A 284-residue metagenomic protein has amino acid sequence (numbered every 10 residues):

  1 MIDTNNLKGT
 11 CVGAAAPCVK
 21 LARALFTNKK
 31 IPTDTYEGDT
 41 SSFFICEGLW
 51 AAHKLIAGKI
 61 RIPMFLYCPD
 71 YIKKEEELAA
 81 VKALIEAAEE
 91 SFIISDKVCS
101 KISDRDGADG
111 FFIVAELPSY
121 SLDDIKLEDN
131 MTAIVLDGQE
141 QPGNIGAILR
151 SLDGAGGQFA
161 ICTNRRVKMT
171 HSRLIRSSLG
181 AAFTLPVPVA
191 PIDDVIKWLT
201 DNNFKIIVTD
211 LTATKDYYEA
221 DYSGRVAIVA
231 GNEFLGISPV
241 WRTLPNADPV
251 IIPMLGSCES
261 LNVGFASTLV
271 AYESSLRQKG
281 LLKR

Functional and structural regions predicted by a protein language model:
M1-E77, R166-V167: Boundary-proximal intrinsically disordered activation/regulatory segments immediately upstream of a helical core
C11, F44, D137-G138, T163-N164 (+3 more regions): Glycine- and other small-residue-rich loops at beta-strand/loop junctions that grip anionic moieties
T35, K126-I134, L244-M254: Glycine/charged-rich beta-loop-alpha catalytic/anionic-binding loops adjacent to active sites
G48, E140-I148, L261-F265: Amphipathic alpha-helical repeat scaffolds
A80-D104: A glycine-rich helix N-cap at a beta->alpha junction
A83-E86, F92, S119-A213: RNA substrate-binding interface of SAM-dependent RNA methyltransferases
I113, S151-A155, N164, M169-A181 (+1 more regions): Structured adenosyl-cofactor binding patch, chiefly the S-adenosyl-L-methionine
V208-G256: Active-site/ligand-binding-proximal alpha/beta "capping" segment
